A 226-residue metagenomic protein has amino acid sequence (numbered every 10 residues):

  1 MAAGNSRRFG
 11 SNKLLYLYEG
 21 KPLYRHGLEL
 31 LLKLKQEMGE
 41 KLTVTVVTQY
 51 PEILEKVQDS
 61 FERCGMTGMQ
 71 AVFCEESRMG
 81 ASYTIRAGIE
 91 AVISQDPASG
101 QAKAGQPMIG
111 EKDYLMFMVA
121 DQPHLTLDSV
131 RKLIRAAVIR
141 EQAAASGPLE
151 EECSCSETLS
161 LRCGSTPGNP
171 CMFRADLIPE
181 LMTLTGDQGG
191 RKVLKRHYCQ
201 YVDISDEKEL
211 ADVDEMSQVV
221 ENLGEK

Functional and structural regions predicted by a protein language model:
M1-Y50: N-terminal glycine-rich phosphate-binding loop and ensuing alpha1 helix
L17, H124, C171-M172, Y201 (+1 more regions): Short aromatic/basic micro-patch
M38-Q70: Acidic donor-binding segment of Leloir-type glycosyltransferases
K41-V44, Y114, Y198: Residues at the starts of beta-strands that form the adenosine-phosphate
L54-F61, L133, L181, N222: Hydrophobic packing residues within well-ordered alpha-helices of enzyme cores
A71-S77, V202-S205: Short beta->alpha connector loops at strand-helix junctions that form conserved, small/polar/Pro-enriched
R78-A175, P179: Conserved beta-loop-beta/alpha segment of the NTase-like Rossmann-fold superfamily that binds/positions NTPs
P179-K226: Conserved alpha/beta core of the MobA/IspD/sugar-nucleotide pyrophosphorylase nucleotidyltransferase superfamily
